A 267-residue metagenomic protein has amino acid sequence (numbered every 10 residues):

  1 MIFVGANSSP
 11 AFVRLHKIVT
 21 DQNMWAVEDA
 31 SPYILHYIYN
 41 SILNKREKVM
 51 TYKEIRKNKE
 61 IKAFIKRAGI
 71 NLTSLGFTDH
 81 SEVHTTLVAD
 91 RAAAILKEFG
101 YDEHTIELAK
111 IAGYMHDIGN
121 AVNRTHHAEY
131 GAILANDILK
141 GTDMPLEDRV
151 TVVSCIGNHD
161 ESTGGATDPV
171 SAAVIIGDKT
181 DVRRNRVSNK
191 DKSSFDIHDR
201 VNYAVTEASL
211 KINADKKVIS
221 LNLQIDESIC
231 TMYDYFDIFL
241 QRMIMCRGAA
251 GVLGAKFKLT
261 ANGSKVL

Functional and structural regions predicted by a protein language model:
M1-P10: Extreme N-terminal basic, low-complexity initiation segments that serve as generic localization/processing leaders
S9-R14, V19, D29-L35: Short, low-complexity intrinsically disordered segments enriched in A/P/G/S/L with frequent Arg, especially at protein
P32-V49: Short, Lys/Arg-enriched N-terminal segments with co-localized hydrophobic residues within the first ~10-30 amino acids
Y37, D181-L267: Terminal helices and disordered tails flanking the catalytic cores of nucleotide-processing hydrolases
Y52-I70: Short alpha-helical hairpin
T73-S74, T78, V83-H84, K97-I212: Divalent metal-dependent catalytic cores for phosphoryl transfer on phosphate-bearing substrates
L87, R91-I95: N-terminal low-complexity or amphipathic/hydrophobic leaders
